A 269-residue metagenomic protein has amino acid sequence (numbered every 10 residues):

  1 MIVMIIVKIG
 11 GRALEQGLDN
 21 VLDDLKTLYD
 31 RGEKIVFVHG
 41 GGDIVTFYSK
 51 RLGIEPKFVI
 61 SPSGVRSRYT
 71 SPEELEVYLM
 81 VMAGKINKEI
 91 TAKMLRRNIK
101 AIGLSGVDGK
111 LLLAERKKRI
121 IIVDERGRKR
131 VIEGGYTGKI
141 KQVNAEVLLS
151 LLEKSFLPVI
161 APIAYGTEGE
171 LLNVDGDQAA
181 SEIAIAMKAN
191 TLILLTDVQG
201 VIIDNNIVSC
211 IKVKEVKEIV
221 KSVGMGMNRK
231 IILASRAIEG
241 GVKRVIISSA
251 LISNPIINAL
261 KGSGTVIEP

Functional and structural regions predicted by a protein language model:
I2-R66, T70-P269: C-terminal catalytic "cap/lid" subdomain
